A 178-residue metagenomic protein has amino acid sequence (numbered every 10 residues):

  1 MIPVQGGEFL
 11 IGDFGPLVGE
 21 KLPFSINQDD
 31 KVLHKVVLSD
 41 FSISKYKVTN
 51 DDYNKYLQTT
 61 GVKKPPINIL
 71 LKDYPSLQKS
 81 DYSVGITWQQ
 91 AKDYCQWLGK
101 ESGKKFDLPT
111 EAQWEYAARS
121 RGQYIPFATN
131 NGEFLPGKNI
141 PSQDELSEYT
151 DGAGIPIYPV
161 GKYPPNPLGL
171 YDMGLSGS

Functional and structural regions predicted by a protein language model:
M1-N68, I86-Q89, L175: A short glycine-rich, aromatic-capped structural motif
V4, L10, G15, E20 (+2 more regions): Functional-site microenvironments in short loops/helix caps that host divalent-cation chemistry
